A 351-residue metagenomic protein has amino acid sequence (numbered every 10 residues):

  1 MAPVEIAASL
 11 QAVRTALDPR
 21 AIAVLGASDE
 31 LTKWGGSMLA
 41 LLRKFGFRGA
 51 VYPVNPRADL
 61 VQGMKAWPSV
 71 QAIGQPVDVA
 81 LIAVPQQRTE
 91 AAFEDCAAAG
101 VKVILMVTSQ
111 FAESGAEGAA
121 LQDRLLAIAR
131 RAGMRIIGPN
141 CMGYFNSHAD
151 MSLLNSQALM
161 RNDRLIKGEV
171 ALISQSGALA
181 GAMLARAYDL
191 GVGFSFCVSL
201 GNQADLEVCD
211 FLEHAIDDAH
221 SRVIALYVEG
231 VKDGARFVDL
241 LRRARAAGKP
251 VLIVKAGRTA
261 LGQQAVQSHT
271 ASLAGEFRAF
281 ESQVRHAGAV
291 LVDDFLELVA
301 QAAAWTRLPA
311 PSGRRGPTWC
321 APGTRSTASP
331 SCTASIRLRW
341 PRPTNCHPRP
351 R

Functional and structural regions predicted by a protein language model:
M1-P311, R315: Catalytic-core regions of core metabolic enzymes, especially those transforming organic acids/acyl-group intermediates
A50, V103, A328-S329, R339-R342: Residue-level recognition of specific faces of alpha-helices
A180, G234, S326-T327, R337 (+1 more regions): Internal amphipathic alpha-helical segments of the cytochrome P450 catalytic fold
S312-R339: Primarily a LysM-type cell-wall glycan-binding module
R342-R351: Short acidic, glycine/serine/threonine-rich helix-capping segments at coil-helix boundaries
